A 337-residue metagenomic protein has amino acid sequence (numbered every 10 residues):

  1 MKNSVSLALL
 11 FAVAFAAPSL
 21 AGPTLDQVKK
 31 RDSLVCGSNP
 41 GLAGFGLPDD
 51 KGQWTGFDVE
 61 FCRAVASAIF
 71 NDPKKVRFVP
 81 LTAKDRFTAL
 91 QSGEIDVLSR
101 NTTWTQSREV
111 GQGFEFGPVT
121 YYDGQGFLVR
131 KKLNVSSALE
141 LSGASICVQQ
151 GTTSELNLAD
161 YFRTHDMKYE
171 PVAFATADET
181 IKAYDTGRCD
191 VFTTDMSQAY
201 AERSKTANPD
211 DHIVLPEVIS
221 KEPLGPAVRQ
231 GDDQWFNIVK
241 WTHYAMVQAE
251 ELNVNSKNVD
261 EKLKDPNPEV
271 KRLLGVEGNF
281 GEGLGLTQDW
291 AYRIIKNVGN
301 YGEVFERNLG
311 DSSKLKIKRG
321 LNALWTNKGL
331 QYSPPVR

Functional and structural regions predicted by a protein language model:
K2-L10: Sec-dependent signal peptide recognition, specifically the positively charged N-region followed immediately by
F11, A16-P18: N-terminal signal peptide c-region/cleavage motif recognized by signal peptidases
T24-S99, L286, Y301, L324 (+1 more regions): Extracytoplasmic small-molecule ligand-binding "clamshell" domains of the periplasmic binding protein/Venus flytrap
K29-K30, A66-N71, Q91-I95, T103 (+7 more regions): Sec-exported extracytoplasmic/periplasmic mature domains
V35-G44, W54-I69, T103, D123-A175 (+1 more regions): Bilobed "Venus flytrap"/periplasmic-binding protein-like clamshell domains and structurally analogous long
E60-R63, S67-I69, K132-V135, L139 (+6 more regions): Extended ligand-binding regions for polar small-molecule ligands
R63, S67, N71-E140, S197-V218 (+1 more regions): Acidic, polar ligand-binding/catalytic clefts
V276-R337: C-terminal functional modules
